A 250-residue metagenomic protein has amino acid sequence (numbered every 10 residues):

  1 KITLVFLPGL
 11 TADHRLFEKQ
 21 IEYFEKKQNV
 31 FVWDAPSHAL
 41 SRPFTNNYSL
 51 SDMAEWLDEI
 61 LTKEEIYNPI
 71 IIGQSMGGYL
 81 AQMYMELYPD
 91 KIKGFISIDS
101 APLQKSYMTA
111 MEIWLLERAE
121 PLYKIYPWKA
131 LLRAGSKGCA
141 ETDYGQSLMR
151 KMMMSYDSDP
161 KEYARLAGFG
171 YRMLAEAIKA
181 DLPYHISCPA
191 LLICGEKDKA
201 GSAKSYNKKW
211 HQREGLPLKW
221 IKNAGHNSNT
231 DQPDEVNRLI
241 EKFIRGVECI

Functional and structural regions predicted by a protein language model:
K1-P43: Conserved HGGG/HGGXW glycine-rich cap/lid loop of the alpha/beta-hydrolase fold
K19, M83-L87: Active-site signature of alpha/beta-hydrolase-fold catalytic machinery across serine- and Asp/Cys-nucleophile hydrolases
F31-I72, R238: Active-site loop/oxyanion-hole signature of alpha/beta-hydrolase fold enzymes
G73-G77, A81: Gly/Ala-rich beta-loop-alpha elbow adjacent to hydrolase catalytic centers
E86, K93-I125: Flexible "cap/lid" loop of the alpha/beta hydrolase fold
S106-M108, I125-H185: Conserved alpha/beta-hydrolase catalytic His-Asp/Glu region
A190-A224: Conserved loop-alpha-helix segment in the C-terminal half of the alpha/beta-hydrolase fold that carries the catalytic
A224-P233, N237: Catalytic histidine-centered segment of alpha/beta-hydrolase-like enzymes
